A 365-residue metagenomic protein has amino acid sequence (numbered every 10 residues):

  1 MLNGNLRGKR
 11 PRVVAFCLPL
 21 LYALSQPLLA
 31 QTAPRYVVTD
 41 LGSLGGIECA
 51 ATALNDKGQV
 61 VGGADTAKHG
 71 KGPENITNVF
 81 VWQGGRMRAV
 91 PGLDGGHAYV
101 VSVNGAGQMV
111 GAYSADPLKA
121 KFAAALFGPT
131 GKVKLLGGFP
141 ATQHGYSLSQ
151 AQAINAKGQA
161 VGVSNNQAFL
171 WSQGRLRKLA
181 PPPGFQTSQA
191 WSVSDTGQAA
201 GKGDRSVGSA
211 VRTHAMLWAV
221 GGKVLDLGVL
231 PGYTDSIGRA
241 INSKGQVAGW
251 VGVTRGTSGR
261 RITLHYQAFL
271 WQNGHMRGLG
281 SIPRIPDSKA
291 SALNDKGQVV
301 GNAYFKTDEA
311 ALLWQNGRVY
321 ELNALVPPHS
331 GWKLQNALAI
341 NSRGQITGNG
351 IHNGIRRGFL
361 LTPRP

Functional and structural regions predicted by a protein language model:
M1-P11: N-terminal secretory signal peptides that target proteins for export/translocation
P11-F16, L361: General helical structural elements
V14-P27: Bacterial N-terminal signal peptides
L29-P365: Residue-level hotspots at or immediately adjacent to binding/recognition sites across diverse folds
